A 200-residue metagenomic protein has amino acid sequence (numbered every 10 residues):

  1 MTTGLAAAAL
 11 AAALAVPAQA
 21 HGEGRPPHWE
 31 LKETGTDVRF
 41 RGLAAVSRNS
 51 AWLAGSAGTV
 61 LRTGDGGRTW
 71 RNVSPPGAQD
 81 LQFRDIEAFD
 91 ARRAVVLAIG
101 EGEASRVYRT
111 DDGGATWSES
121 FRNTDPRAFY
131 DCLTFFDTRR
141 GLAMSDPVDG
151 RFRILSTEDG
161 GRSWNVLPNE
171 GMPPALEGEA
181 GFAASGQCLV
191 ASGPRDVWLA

Functional and structural regions predicted by a protein language model:
G4-A13: Bacterial N-terminal signal peptides
A13-E23: C-terminal region of N-terminal signal peptides and the immediate post-cleavage residues of exported proteins
H21-A200: Residue-level hotspots at or immediately adjacent to binding/recognition sites across diverse folds
